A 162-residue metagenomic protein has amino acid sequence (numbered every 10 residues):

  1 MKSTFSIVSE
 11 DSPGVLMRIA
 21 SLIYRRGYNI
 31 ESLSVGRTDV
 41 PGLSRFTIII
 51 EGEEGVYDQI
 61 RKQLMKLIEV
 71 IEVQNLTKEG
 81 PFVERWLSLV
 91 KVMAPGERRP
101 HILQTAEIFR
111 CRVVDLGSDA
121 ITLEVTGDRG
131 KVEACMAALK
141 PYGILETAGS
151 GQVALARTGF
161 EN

Functional and structural regions predicted by a protein language model:
M1-R45, I49-N162: Long, contiguous binding/interaction regions
